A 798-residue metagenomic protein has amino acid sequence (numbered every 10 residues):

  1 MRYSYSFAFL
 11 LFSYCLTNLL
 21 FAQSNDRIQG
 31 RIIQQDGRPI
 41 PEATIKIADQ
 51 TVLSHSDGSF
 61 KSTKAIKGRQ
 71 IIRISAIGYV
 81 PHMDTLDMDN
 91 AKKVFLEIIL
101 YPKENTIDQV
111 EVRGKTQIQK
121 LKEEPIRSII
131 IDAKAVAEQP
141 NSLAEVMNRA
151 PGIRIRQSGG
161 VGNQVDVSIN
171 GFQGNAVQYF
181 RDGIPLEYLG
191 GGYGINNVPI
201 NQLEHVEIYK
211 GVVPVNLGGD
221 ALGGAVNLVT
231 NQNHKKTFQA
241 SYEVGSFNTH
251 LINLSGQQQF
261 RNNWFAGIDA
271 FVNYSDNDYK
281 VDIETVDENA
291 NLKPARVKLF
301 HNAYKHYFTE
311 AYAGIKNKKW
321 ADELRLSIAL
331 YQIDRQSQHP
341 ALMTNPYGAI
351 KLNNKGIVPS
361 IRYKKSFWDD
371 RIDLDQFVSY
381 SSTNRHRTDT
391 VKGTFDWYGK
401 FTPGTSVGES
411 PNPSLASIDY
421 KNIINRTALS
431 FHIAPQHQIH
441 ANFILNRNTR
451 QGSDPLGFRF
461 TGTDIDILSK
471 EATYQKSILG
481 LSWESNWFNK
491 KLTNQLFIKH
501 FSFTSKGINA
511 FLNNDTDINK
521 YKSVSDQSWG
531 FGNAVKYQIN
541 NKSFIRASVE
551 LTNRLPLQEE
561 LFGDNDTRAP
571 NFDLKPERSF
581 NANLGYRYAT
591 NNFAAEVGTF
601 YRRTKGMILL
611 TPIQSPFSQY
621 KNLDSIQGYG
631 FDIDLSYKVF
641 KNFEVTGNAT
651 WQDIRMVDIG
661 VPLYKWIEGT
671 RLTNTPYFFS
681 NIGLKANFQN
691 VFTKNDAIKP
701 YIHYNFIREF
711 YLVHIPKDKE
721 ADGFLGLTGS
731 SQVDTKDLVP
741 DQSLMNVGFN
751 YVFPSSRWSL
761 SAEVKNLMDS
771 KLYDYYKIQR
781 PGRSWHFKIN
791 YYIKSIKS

Functional and structural regions predicted by a protein language model:
I33-R38, T44, S75-Y79, D89-A137: Short, acidic, small-residue-rich periplasmic hinge/interaction motif at the N-terminus of Gram-negative outer-membrane
F60-T63, I184-K210: Short acidic/polar hinge/loop motifs at secondary-structure boundaries that mediate gating or recognition
L96-I98, I200-Q239: A beta-strand signature from Gram-negative outer-membrane beta-barrel systems, especially the internal plug domain
Q139, A144-P185: Extracytoplasmic beta-strand/coil segments of soluble accessory domains associated with Gram-negative outer-membrane
A303, G314, A582, K638 (+1 more regions): Conserved C-terminal beta-signal and adjacent last beta-strands/turns of outer-membrane beta-barrel proteins
Y312-I333, N354-D515, K520-E550, A589 (+1 more regions): Face-selective signature of the C-terminal outer-membrane beta-barrel domain
G356, I418, A472-Y474, K520-G530 (+5 more regions): Outer-membrane beta-barrel signature, preferentially recognizing the C-terminal barrel domain of Gram-negative
F488-K491, F501-F503, N509, Y601-R603 (+1 more regions): Gram-negative outer-membrane beta-barrel transporters
